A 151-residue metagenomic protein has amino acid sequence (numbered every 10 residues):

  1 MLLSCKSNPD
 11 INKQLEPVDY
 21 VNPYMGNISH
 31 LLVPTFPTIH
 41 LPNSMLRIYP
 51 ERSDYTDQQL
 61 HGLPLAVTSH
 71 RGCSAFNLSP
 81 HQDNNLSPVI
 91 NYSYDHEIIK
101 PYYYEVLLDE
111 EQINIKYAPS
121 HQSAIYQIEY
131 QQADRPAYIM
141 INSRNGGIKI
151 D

Functional and structural regions predicted by a protein language model:
L3-S4: C-terminal motif of bacterial Sec signal peptides marking the signal peptidase cleavage site
D10-D151: Accessory carbohydrate-recognition regions in carbohydrate-active enzymes
